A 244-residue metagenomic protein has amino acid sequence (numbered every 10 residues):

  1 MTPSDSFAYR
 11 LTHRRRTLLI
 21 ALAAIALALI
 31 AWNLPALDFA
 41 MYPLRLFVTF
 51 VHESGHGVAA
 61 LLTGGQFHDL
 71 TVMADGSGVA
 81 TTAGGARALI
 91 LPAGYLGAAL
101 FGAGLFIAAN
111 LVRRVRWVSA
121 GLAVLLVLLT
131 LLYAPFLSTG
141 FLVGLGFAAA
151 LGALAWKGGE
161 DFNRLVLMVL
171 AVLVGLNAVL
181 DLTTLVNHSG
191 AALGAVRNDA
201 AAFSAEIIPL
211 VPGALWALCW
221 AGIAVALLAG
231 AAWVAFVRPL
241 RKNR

Functional and structural regions predicted by a protein language model:
M1-R14: Short, Lys/Arg-rich, polar N-terminal cytosolic tail immediately upstream of the first transmembrane signal-anchor
L11-V51: N-terminal signal-anchor transmembrane alpha helix
L37-A88: Small-residue-rich helix-interface/hinge motifs
F39, G84-A88, N110-R113, L131-G140 (+2 more regions): Membrane-interface helix caps and helix-loop-helix hairpins in membrane proteins
A86-A99, P135-G144, W216-G222: Membrane-interface loop-to-helix entry segments
R113-L125, T139-A149, N163-A171: Cytoplasmic-side transmembrane-helix entry/capping segments in multi-pass membrane proteins
L173-A200: Juxtamembrane non-transmembrane "cap" segments at the membrane-aqueous interface of multi-pass membrane proteins
A192-L215: Short, membrane-exposed interhelical loops at transmembrane-helix boundaries
